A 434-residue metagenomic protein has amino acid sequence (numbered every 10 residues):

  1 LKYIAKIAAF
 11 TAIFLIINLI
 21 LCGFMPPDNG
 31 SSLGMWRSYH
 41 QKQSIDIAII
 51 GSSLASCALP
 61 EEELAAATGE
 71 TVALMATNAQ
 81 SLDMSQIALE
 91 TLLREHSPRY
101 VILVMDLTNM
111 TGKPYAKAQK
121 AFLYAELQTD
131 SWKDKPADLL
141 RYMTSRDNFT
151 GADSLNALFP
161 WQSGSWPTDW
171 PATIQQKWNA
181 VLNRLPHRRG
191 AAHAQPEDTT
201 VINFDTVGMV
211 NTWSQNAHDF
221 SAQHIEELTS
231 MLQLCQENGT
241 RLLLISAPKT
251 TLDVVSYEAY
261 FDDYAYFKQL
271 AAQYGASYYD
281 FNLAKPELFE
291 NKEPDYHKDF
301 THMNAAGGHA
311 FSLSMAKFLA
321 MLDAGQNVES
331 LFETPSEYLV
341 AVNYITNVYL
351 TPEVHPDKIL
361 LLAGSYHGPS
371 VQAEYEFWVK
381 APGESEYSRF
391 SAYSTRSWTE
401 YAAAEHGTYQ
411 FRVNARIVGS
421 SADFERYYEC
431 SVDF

Functional and structural regions predicted by a protein language model:
I50, L54-L139: Membrane-embedded segments
A118-N238, F332-A341: Secreted/periplasmic serine-hydrolase-like ester/acetyl group-modifying domain
F220-E226, S230-T301: Extended hydrophobic/aromatic segments used for targeting, binding, or gating
Y296-T334: Histidine-centered active-site loop/cap adjacent to the catalytic His in serine esterases/O-acetyl transfer systems
D357-S365: A short beta-strand segment in extracellular, disulfide-stabilized domains
P369-E376: Solvent-exposed loop segments of extracellular immunoglobulin-like
R389-R396: Short beta-strand segments within Ig-like beta-sandwich modules, predominantly Fibronectin type-III
Y401-Y409: Surface-exposed, short loops/turns at beta-strand junctions within beta-sandwich domains
